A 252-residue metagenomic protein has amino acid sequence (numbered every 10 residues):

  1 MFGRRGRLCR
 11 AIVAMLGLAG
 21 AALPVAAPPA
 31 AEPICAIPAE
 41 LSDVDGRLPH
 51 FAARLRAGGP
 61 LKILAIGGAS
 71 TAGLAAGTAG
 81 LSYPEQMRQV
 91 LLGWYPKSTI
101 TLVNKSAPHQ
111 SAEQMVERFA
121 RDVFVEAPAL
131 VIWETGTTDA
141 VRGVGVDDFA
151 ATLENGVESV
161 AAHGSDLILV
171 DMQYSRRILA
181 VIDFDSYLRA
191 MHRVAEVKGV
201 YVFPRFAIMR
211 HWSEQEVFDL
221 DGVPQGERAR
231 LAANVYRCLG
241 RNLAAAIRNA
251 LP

Functional and structural regions predicted by a protein language model:
F2-I12: Bacterial N-terminal signal peptides that target proteins for export
A11-A21: Bacterial N-terminal signal peptides
A21-A27: N-terminal signal peptide c-region/cleavage motif recognized by signal peptidases
P33-K105, F119-A127: Serine-esterase "nucleophile elbow" of acetyl-processing enzymes
K62-A65, K97-E126, V131, T138-L167: Internal alpha/beta domain cores that form substrate/cofactor-binding pockets in large enzymes and binding proteins
A69-A72, A107-E113, T137-R142, Q173-R177 (+1 more regions): Solvent-exposed loop/turn segments at secondary-structure junctions within structured extracellular/periplasmic domains
E134-T137, G156-R189: Active-site segments of SGNH/GDSL-like serine hydrolases that catalyze O-acetyl group transfer/hydrolysis on lipids
S175-P252: Catalytic His-Asp segment of secreted/periplasmic serine-dependent ester chemistry enzymes
